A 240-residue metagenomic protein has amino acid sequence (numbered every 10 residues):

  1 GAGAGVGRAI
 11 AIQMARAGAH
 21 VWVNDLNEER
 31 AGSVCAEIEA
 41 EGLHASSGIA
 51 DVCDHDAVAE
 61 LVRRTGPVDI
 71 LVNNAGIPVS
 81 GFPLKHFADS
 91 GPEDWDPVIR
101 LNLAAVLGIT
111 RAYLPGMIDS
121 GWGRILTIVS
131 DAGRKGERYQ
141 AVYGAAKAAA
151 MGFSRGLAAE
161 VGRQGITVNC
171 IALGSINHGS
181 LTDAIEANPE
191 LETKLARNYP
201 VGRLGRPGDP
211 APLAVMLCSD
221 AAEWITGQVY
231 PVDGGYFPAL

Functional and structural regions predicted by a protein language model:
G1-W22, L157: Canonical Rossmann dinucleotide-binding motif of NAD(H)/NADP(H)-dependent dehydrogenases/reductases, specifically
D69, I77, A88-L107, W122 (+3 more regions): Catalytic Tyr-X3-Lys loop
P78-D96, D119, Y139-V142, T182-E186: Conserved mid-core segment of classical short-chain dehydrogenase/reductases
L84, K135, V215, T226-L240: Short C-terminal tail/terminal secondary-structure segment of NAD(P)H-dependent dehydrogenase/reductase domains
T110, A146, S154: Active-site helix of classical SDR
P115, A159-E160, E223: Alpha-helical segment proximal to the catalytic Tyr-Lys
S130: Residue(s) in the substrate-gating loop at a strand-loop-helix junction that position the organic substrate next
G162, T167, I225-G227: Short, small/polar-rich loop/turn modules that mediate ligand/substrate recognition or access, typified
